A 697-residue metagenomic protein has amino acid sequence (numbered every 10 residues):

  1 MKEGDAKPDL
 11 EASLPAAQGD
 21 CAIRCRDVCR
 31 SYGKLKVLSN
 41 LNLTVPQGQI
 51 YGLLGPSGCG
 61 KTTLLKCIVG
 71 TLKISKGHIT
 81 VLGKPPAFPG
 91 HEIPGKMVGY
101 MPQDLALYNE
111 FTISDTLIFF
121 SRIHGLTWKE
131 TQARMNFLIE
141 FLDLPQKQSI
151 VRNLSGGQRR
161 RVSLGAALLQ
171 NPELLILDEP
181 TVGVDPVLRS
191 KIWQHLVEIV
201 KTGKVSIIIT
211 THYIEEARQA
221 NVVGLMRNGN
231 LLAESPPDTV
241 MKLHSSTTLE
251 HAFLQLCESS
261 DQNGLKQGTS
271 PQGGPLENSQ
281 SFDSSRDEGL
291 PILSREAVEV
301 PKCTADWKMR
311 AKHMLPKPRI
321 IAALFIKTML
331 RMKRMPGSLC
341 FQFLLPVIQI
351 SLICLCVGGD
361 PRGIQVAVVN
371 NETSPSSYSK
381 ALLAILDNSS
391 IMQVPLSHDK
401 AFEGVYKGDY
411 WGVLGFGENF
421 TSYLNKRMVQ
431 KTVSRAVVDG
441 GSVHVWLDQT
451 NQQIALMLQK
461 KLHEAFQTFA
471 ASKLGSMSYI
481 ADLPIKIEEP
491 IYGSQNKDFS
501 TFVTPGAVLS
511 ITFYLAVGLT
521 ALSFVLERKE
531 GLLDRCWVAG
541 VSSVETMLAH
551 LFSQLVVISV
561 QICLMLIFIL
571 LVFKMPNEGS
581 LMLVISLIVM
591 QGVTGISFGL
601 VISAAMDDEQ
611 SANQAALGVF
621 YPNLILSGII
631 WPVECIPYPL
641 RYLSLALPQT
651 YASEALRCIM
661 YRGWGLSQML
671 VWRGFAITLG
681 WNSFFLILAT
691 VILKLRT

Functional and structural regions predicted by a protein language model:
V69: Helix-to-loop junction immediately C-terminal to a conserved catalytic motif
G77-G95: Conserved ABC transporter NBD signature motif
I118, R122, E130-Q146: Conserved ABC ATPase "signature" region
L175-D178: Catalytic Walker B motif of ABC-type/P-loop ATPase nucleotide-binding domains
V187, S206, N278-T501, L666 (+1 more regions): Extracytoplasmic/periplasmic domains immediately adjacent to an N-terminal transmembrane anchor in multi-pass membrane
L243, F341, I348-G359, N370-P375 (+6 more regions): Membrane-spanning alpha-helical segments of multipass transporters and channels
